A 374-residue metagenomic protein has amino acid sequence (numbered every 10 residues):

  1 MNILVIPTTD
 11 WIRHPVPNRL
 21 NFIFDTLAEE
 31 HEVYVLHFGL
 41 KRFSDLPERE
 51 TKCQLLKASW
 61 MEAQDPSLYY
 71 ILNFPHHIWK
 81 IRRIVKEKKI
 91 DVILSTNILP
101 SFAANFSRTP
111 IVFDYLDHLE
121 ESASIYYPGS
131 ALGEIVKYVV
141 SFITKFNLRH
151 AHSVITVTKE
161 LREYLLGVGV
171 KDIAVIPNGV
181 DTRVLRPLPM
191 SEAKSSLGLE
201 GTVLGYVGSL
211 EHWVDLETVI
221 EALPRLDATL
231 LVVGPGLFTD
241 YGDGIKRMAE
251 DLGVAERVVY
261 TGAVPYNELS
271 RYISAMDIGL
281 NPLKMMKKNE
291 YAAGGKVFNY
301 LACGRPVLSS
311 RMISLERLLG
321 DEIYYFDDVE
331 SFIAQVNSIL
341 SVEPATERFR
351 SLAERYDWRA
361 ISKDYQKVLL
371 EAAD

Functional and structural regions predicted by a protein language model:
M1-D45, E221-P224, P306, M312: N-terminal subdomain of nucleotide-sugar transferases
L4-V5, G198-L231, I361: Conserved donor-binding/catalytic core segment of Leloir-type glycosyltransferases
R13-H14, E211-V214, P265-Y272, G279-N299 (+1 more regions): Nucleotide-sugar-dependent
I23, I78-K86, F102, F106 (+2 more regions): Membrane-proximal helix-turn-helix segments that form the acceptor-binding/catalytic region of lipid-linked
E160, G179: Carbohydrate-associated surface elements
G167, V180-S195, D215, E343 (+1 more regions): Acidic anion/phosphate-binding donor-loop and adjacent secondary structure in glycosyltransferase catalytic cores
V180, V207, T229-K246, G262: Glycosyltransferase donor-sugar binding loop
D321-E330, N337-E343: Conserved acidic donor-binding segment of nucleotide-sugar-dependent glycosyltransferases
